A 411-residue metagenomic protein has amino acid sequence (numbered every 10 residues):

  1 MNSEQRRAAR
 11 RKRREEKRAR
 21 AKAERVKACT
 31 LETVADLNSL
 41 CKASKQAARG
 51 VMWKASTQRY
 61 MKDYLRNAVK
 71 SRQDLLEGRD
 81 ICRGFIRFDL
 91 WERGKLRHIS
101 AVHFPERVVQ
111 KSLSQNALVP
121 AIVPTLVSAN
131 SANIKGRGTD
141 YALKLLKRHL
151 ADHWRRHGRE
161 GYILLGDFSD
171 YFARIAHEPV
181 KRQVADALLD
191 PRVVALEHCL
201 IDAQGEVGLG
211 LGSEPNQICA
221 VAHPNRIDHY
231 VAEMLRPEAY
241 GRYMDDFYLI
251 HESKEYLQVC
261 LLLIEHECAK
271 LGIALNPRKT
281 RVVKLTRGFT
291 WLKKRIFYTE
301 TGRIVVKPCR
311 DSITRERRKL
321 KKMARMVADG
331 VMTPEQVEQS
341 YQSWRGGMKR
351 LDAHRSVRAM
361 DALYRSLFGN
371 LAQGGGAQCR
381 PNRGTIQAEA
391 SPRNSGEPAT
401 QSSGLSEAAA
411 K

Functional and structural regions predicted by a protein language model:
M1-K12, V102, K111, L200-Q204 (+2 more regions): Right-hand nucleic-acid polymerase module
M1-V69, R380, Q387-K411: Non-catalytic, polymerase-adjacent accessory regions of viral genome-replication enzymes
K27-L31, S114-A173: Active-site-proximal segment of RNA-dependent polymerases
T57, M61-Y64, G136, L209 (+2 more regions): Conserved phosphate/pyrophosphate-binding and hydrolysis machinery centered on Walker-type P-loop NTPases, extending
S71-L76, C260-L271, S312: Inter-domain linker/hinge segments that demarcate the starts of reverse transcriptase and RNase H-type modules
Q73-K95, V108, Q115, L189-Q204: Reverse-transcriptase-like RNA-dependent polymerase core
L96-V127, E206-E233: Conserved pre-motif C helix in the palm subdomain of viral-like polymerases
K144-M244, Y248-E267, I273, V283 (+3 more regions): Conserved polymerase palm-domain catalytic core
